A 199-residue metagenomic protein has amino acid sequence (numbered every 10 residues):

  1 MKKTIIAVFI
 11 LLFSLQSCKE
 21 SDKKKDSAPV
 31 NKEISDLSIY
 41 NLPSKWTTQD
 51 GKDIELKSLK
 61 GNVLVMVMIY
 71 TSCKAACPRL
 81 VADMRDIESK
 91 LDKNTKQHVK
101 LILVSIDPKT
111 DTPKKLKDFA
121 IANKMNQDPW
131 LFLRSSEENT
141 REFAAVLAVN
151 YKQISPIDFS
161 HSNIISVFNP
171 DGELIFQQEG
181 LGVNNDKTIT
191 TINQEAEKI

Functional and structural regions predicted by a protein language model:
S14-S17: C-terminal motif of bacterial Sec signal peptides marking the signal peptidase cleavage site
K19-S21: Bacterial signal peptide processing site
K25-K57, A82-D83: N-terminal "domain-start" segment that seeds a small globular fold
L56-P78, M84: Short active-site neighborhood of thiol/selenol oxidoreductases, capturing the structured segment around
A76-L91, P113: Typically the conserved alpha-helix immediately C-terminal to a functionally engaged Cys/Sec in thioredoxin-like
H98-D111, D128-E138: Thiol-based oxidoreductase modules, predominantly thioredoxin-like and allied folds used for disulfide exchange
K117-S162: Short, internal strand/loop/helix patches that form the active-site neighborhood or redox-interaction surface
I154-I199: Thiol-/selenol-based redox modules, centered on thioredoxin-like and closely related oxidoreductase domains
